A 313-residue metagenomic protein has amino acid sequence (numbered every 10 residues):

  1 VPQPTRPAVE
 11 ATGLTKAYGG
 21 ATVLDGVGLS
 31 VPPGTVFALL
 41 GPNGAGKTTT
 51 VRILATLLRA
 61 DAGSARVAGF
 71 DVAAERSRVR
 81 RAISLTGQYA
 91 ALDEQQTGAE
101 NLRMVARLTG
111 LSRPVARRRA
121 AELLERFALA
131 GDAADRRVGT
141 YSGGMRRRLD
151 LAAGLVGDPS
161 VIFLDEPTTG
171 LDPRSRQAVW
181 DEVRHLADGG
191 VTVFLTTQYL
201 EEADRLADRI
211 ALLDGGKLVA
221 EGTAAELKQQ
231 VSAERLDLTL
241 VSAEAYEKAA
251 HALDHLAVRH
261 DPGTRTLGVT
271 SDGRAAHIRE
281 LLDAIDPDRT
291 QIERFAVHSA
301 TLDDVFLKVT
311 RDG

Functional and structural regions predicted by a protein language model:
V1-T15, D312-G313: ABC-family P-loop ATPase nucleotide-binding domain
Q3, G273-G313: C-terminal coupling/interaction segments
R6-V9, K16-D214, A220: ABC transporter nucleotide-binding domains
T12, T239, D261, A296-H298: Solvent-exposed beta-strand sheet faces enriched in polar/charged residues
R80, L124, A152, K228 (+2 more regions): Conserved protein kinase catalytic domain
S84, G110, A128, S232 (+3 more regions): A generic structural signal for secondary-structure junctions that act as hinges or helix/strand caps at the edges
W180-D272: ABC transporter nucleotide-binding domain
